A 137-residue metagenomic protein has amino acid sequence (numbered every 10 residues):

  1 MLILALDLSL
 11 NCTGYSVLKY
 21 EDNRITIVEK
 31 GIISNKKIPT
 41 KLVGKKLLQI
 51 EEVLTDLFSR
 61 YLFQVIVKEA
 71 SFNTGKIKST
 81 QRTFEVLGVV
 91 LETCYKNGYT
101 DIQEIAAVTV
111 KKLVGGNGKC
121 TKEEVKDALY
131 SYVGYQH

Functional and structural regions predicted by a protein language model:
M1-H137: Phosphate- and other anionic-substrate recognition elements at nucleic-acid/protein interfaces
